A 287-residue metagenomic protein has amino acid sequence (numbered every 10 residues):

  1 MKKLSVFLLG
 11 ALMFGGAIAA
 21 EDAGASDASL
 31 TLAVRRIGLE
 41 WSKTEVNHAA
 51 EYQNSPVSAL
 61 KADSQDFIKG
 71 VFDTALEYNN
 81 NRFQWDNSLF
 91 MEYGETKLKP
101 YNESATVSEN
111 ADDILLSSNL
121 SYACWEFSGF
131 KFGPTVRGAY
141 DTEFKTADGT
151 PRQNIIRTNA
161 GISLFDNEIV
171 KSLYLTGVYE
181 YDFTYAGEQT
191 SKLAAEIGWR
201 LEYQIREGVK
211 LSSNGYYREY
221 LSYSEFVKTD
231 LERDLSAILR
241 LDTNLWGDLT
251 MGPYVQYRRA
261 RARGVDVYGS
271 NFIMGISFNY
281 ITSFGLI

Functional and structural regions predicted by a protein language model:
G10-I18: Hydrophobic h-region of N-terminal signal peptides that target proteins for export in Gram-negative bacteria
E21-A33, E77-D86, A123-G133, F165-L173 (+3 more regions): Short loop/turn motifs that connect adjacent beta-strands in outer-membrane beta-barrel proteins
R36-N47, N80, M91-K97, G138-T146 (+4 more regions): Transmembrane beta-strands of outer-membrane beta-barrel pores
S42-K69, K99-T106: Surface-exposed strand-loop-strand hairpins of Gram-negative outer-membrane beta-barrel proteins
I68-T74, I114-S118, N154-A160, L193-W199 (+2 more regions): Hydrophobic, lipid-facing positions within transmembrane beta-strands of outer-membrane proteins
K97-G198: Outer-membrane pore/translocation modules
T176-N244: Outer-membrane beta-barrel transmembrane domain signature
D230-I287: Predominantly the C-terminal beta-signal and adjacent terminal strand-loop region of outer-membrane beta-barrel
